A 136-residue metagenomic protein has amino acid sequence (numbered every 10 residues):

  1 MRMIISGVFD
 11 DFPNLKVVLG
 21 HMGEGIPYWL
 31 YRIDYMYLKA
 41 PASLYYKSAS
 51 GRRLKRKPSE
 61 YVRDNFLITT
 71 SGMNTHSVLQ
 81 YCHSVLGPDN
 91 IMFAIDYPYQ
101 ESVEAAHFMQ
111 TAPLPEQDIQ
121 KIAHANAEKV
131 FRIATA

Functional and structural regions predicted by a protein language model:
M1-L86, N90: Catalytic pocket-lining loop regions of alpha/beta-barrel enzymes, especially the amidohydrolase/enolase/GH5 lineages
L15, E24-G25, L54-K55, L67-T69 (+2 more regions): Mid-to-C-terminal alpha-helical segments outside catalytic/metal-binding sites
